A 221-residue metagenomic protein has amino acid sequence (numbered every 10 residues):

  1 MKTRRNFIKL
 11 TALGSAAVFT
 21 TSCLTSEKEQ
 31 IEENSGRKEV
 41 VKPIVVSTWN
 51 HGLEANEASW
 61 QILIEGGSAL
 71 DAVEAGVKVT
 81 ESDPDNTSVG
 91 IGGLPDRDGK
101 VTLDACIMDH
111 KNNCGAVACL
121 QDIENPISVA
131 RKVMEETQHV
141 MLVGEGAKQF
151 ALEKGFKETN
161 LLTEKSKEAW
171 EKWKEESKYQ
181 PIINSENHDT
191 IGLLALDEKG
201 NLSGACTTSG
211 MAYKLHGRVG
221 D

Functional and structural regions predicted by a protein language model:
K2, K9-A12, A16, Q30-D221: Alpha/propeptide regions of enzymes that mature by internal proteolysis
A17-S22: Hydrophobic h-region of N-terminal signal peptides that target proteins for export in Gram-negative bacteria
